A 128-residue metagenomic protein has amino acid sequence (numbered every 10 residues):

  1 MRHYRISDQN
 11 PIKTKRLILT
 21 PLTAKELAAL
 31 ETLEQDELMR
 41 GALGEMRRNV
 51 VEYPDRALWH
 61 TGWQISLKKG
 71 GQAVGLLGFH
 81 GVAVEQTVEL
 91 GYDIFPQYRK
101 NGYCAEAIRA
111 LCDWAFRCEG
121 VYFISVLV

Functional and structural regions predicted by a protein language model:
M1-E89, I94-Q97, A110-L127: GNAT-family acyltransferases
G102-A105: Glycine-rich acyl-CoA binding loop
